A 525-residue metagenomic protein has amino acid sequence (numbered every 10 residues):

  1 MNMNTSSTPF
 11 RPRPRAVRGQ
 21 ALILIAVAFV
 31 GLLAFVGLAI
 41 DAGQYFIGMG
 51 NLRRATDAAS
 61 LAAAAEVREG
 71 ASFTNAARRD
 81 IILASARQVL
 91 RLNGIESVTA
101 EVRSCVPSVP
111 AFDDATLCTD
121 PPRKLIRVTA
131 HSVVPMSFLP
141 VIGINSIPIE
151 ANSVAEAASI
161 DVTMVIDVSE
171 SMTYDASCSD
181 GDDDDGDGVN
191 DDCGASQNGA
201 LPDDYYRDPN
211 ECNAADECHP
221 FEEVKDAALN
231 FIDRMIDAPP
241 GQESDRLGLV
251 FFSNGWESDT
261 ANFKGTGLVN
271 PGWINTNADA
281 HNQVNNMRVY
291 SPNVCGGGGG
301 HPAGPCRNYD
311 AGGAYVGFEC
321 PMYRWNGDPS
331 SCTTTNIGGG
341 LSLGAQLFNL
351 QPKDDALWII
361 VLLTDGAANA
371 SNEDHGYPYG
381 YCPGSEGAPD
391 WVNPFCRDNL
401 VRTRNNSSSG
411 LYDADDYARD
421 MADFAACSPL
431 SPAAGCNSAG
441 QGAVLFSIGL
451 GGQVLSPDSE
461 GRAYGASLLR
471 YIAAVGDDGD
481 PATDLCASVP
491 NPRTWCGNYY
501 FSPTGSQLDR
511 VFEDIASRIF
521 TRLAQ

Functional and structural regions predicted by a protein language model:
M1-R18, I23: N-terminal leader/signal peptides at the extreme start of proteins
N2, R18-Q20, A39-A42, G143: Long, low-complexity, intrinsically disordered N-terminal extensions of eukaryotic proteins, enriched
R15, L33, L362: Short glycine- and Lys/Arg-enriched binding-loop motifs that mark or flank ligand-binding interfaces
R18, V36, D365: Short glycine-rich loop/turn motifs that provide flexible caps or phosphate-binding loops at active sites
I23-A28, G48: Internal alpha-helical transmembrane segments of multi-pass membrane proteins, especially GPCRs
A26-I40, R54: Alpha-helical hydrophobic helix detector
I40-Q525: P/S/T/G-enriched low-complexity
